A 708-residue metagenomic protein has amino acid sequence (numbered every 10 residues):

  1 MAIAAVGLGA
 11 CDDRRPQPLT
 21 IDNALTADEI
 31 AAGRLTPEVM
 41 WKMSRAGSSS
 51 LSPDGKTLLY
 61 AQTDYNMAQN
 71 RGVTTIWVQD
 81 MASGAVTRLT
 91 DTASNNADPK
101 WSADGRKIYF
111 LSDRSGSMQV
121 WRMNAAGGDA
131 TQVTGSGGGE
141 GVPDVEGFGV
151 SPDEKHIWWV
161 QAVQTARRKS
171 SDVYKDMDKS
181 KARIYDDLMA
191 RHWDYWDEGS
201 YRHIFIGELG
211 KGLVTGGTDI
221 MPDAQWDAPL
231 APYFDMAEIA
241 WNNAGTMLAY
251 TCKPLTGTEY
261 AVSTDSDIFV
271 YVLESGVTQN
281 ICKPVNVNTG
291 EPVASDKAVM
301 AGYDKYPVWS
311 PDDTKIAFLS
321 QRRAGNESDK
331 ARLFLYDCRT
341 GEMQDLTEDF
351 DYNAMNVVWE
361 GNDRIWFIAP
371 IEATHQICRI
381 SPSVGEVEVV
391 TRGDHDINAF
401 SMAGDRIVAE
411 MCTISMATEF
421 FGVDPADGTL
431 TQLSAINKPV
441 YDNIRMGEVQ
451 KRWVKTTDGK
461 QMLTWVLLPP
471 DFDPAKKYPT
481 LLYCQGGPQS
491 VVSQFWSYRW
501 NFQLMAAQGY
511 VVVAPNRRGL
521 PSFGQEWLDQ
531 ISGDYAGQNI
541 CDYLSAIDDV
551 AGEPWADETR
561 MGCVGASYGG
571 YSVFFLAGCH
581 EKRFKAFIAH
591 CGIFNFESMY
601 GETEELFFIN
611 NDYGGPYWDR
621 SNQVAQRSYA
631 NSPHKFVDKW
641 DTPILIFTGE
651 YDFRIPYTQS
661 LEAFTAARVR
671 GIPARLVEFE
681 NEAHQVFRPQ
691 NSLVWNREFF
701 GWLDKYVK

Functional and structural regions predicted by a protein language model:
G7-A10: C-terminal motif of bacterial Sec signal peptides marking the signal peptidase cleavage site
P16-A24, V73-T74, A162-D223, M236 (+7 more regions): Predominantly five- to eight-bladed beta-propeller fold
E38-T74: Beta-strand-rich domains and repeat architectures in extracellular enzymes and scaffolds, especially beta-propellers
M43-L58, A93-L111, G137-I157, A190-D197 (+13 more regions): Conserved beta-propeller blade repeats
A68-V73, D113-M118, W196-S200, E259-S266 (+3 more regions): Short, solvent-exposed loop/turn segments at conserved positions within beta-propeller repeat blades
D80-G84, N124-G128, L209-G212, V272-G276 (+3 more regions): Short loop/turn segments that connect beta-strands within beta-propeller blades
T256, T429, I436-T559, A566-S567 (+2 more regions): Cap/lid segment of the alpha/beta-hydrolase catalytic domain
N501, A506-A507, A514-K708: Active-site-proximal cap/loop segments of hydrolase catalytic domains
